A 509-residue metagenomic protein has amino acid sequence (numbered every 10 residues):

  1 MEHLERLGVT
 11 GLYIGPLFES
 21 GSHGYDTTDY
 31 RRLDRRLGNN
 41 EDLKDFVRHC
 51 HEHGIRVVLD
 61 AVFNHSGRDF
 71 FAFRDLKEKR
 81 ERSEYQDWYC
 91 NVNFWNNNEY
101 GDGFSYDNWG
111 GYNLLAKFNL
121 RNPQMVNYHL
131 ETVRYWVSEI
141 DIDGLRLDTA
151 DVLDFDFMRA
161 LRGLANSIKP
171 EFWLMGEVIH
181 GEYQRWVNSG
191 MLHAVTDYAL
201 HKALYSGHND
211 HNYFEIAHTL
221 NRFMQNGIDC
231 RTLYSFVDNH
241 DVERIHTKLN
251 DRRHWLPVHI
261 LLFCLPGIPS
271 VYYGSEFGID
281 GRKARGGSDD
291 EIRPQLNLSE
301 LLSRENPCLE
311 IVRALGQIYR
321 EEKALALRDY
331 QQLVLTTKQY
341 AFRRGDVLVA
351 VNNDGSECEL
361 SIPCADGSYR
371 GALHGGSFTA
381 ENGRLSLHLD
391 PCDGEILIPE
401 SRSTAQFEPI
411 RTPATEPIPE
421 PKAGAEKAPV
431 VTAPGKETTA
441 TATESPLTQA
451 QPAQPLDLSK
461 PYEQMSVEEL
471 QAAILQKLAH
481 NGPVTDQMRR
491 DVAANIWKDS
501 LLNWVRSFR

Functional and structural regions predicted by a protein language model:
M1-Y13, H49, A217, V271 (+1 more regions): Carbohydrate-interacting/catalytic domains
E2-T10, L17-E139, L161-S167, Q184: Substrate-binding/active-site clefts of carbohydrate-active enzymes
L4, I14, Y30, C50 (+9 more regions): Conserved, mostly hydrophobic/aromatic
T10-H23, A61-F70, D148-D154, E177-E182 (+2 more regions): Short, solvent-exposed turn/loop segments enriched in Gly/Ser/Thr/Pro and often Arg
G11, R56-V58, G144-R146, W173-M175 (+2 more regions): Structural preference for beta-strand elements that scaffold enzyme active sites
V47, H51-H53, F70, K77 (+9 more regions): Active-site-proximal helices and loops of the catalytic beta/alpha 8
D229-N250: Active-site clefts of carbohydrate-active enzymes
D457-R509: Basic helix-extension-helix modules of the SAP/HeH family
